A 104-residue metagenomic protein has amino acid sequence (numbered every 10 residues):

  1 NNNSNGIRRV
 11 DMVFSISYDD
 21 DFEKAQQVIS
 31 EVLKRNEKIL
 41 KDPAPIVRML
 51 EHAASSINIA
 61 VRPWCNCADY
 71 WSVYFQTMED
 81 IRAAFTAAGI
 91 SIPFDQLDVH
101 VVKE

Functional and structural regions predicted by a protein language model:
N1-E104: Structured, soluble regulatory/oligomerization domains located on the cytosolic or IMS-facing side of membrane proteins
